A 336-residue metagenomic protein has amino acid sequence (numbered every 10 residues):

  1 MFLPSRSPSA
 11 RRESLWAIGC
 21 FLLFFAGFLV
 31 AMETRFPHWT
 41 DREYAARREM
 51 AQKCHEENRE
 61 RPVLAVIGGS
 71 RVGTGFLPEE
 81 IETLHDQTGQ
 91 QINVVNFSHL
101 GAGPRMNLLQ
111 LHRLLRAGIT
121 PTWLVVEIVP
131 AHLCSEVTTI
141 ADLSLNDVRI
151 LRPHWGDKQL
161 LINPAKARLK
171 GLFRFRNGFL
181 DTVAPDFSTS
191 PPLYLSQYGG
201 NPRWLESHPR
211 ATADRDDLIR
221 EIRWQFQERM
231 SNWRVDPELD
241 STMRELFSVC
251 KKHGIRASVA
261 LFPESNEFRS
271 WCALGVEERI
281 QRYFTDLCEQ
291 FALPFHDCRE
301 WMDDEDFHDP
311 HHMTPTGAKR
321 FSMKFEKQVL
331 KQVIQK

Functional and structural regions predicted by a protein language model:
F2-L23: N-terminal Sec-pathway targeting helices
F21-I92, L109-R113: Membrane/wall-proximal cationic-aromatic binding patches
R61-P62, Q91-N93, I119-W123, K252-S258 (+1 more regions): Loop/turn elements at helix/coil->beta-strand transitions in domains of secreted/extracellular proteins
V66-R71, N96-G101, R229-D236, S270-L274 (+1 more regions): Second-shell loop/turn segments in exported
I67, R71-L160: Membrane-embedded segments
A141-I255: Secreted/periplasmic serine-hydrolase-like ester/acetyl group-modifying domain
E238-H311: Extended hydrophobic/aromatic segments used for targeting, binding, or gating
D309-K336: Histidine-centered active-site loop/cap adjacent to the catalytic His in serine esterases/O-acetyl transfer systems
